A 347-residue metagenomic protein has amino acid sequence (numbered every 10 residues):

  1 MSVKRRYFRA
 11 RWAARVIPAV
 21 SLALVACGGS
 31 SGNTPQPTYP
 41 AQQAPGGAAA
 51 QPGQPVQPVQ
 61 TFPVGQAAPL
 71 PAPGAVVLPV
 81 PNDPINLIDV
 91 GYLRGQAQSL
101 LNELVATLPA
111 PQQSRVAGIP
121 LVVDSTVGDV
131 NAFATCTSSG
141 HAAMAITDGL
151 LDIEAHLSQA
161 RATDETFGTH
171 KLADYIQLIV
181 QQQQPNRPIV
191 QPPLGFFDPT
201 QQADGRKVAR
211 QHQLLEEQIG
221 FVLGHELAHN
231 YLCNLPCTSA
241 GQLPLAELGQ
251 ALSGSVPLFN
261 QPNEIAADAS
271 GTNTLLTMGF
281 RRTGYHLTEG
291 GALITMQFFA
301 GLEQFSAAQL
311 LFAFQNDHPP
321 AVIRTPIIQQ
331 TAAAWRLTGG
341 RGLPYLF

Functional and structural regions predicted by a protein language model:
M1-R11: N-terminal secretory signal peptides that target proteins for export/translocation
R11-A19: Sec-dependent signal peptide recognition, specifically the positively charged N-region followed immediately by
A23-A26: C-terminal motif of bacterial Sec signal peptides marking the signal peptidase cleavage site
G28-G32: Bacterial signal peptide processing site
G53-A143, T147-D152, N230-N234, T238 (+1 more regions): C-terminal capping/extension segments of zinc metalloprotease domains
T137-E216: Active-site scaffold of zinc-dependent metalloenzymes
T200-R210, C233, C237-N260: Substrate-binding clefts and substrate-entry loops adjacent to catalytic sites of polymer-processing enzymes acting on
L214-A228: Short alpha-helix carrying the canonical HExxH Zn2+-binding catalytic motif
